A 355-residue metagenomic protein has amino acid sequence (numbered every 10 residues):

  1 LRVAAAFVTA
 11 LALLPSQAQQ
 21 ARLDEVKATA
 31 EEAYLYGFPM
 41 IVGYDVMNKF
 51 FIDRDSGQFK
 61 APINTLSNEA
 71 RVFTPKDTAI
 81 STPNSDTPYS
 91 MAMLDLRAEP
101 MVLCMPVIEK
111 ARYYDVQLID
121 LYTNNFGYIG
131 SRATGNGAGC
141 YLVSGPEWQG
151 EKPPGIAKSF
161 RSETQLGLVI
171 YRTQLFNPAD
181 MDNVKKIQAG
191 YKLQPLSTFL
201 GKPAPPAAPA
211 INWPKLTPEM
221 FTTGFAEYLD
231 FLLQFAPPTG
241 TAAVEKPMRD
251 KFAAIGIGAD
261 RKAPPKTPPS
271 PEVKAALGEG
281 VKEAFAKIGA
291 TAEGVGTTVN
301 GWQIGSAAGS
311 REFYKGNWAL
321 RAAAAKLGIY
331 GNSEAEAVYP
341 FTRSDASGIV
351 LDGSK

Functional and structural regions predicted by a protein language model:
R2-A12: Bacterial N-terminal signal peptides
L14-A18: Sec/Tat signal peptide C-region and signal peptidase I cleavage site
Q19-K355: A compositional/structural signature for long, glycine/proline-rich flexible linkers and loops on extracytoplasmic
